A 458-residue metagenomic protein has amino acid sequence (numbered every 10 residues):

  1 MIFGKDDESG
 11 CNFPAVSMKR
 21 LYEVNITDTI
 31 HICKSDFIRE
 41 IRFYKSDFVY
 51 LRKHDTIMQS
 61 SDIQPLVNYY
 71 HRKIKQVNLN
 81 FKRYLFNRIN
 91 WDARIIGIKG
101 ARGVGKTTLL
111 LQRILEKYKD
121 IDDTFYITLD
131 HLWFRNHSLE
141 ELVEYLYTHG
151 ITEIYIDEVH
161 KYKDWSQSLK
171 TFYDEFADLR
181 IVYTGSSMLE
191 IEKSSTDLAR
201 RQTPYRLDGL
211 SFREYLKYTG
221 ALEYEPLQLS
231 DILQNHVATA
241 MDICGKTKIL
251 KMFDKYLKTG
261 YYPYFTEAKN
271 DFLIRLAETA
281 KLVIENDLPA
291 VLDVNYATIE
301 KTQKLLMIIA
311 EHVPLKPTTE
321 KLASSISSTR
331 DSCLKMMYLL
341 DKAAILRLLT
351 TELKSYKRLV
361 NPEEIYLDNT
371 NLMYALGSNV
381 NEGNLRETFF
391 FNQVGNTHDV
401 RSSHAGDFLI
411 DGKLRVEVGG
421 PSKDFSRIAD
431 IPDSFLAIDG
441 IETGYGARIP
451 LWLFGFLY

Functional and structural regions predicted by a protein language model:
T29-H31, R39-Q76, Q112, E116 (+2 more regions): A cross-kingdom feature that marks ATP-driven nucleic-acid transaction machinery
D47-Y70, R213, K217-T370: Interdomain hinge/linker elements that couple catalytic modules in large macromolecular machines
K73-N90: Pre-Walker A adenine-sensing motif
I98: Hydrophobic anchor at the beta1->P-loop junction of P-loop NTPases
K106-T107: Conserved lysine of the Walker
D122-G150: Short glycine-rich substrate-engagement loop in P-loop NTPases that contacts/grips substrate
R180-S186: Structural recognition of the conserved hydrophobic beta-strand(s) that form the central parallel beta-sheet of P-loop
L189-T203: Short regulatory helix/loop adjacent to the ATP-binding pocket of P-loop NTPases
